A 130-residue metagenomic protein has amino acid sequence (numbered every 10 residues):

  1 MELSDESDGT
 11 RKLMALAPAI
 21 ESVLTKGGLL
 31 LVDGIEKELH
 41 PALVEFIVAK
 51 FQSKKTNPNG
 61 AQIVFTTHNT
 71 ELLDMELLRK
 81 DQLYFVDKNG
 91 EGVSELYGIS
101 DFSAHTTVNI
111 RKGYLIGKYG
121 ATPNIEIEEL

Functional and structural regions predicted by a protein language model:
M1-E21, I35-P41: Conserved ABC ATPase signature
T10, T25-K26, P58-G60: Short loop/turn elements that form and flank the Walker-type P-loop nucleotide-binding site in RecA-like NTPase cores
I20-G28: Short basic/glycine-enriched coil/helix segment immediately N-terminal to the Walker B
G28, H40, I47: Long, positively charged binding patches that form subdomain-scale interaction surfaces for polyanionic ligands
L30-G34: Catalytic Walker B motif of ABC-type/P-loop ATPase nucleotide-binding domains
F46-L130: C-terminal lobe/lid and adjacent interdomain/linker elements of RecA-like ASCE P-loop ATPase modules
